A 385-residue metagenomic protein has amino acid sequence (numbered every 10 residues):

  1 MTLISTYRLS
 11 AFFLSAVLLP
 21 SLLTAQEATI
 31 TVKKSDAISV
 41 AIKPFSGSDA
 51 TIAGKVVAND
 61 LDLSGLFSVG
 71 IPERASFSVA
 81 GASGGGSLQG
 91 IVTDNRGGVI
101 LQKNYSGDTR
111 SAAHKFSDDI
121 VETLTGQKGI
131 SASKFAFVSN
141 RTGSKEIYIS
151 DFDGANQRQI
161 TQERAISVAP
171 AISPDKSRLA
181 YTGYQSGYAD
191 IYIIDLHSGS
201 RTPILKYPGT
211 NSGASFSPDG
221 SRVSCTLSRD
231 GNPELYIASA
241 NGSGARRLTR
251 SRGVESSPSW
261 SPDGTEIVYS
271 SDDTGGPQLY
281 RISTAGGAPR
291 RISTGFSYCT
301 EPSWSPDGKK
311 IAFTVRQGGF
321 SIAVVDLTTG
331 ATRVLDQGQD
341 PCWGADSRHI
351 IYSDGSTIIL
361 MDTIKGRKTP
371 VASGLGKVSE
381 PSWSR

Functional and structural regions predicted by a protein language model:
A25-A37, G98, Y105-T161: C-terminal/domain-edge helix-coil "capping" segments
A25-L63: A structural "domain/chain start" motif
E73-D119: Amphipathic beta-strand/beta-sheet edge segments enriched in Tyr/Trp
K128-G129, S139-E146, R164, T182-D190 (+8 more regions): A flexible loop/linker signature enriched in serine peptidases of the S9 family
G129-S131, P174-D175, P218-D219, P262-D263 (+3 more regions): Residue-level detector of Asp-centered blade-edge/turn motifs that repeat once per structural unit in beta-propeller
F135, L179, G220-V223, G264-I267 (+2 more regions): Hydrophobic beta-strand positions that form the internal "hydrophobic ladder" of WD40/Gbeta-like beta-propeller blades
D151-I166, D195-S212, A238-V254, I282-Y298 (+3 more regions): Multi-bladed beta-propeller domains
